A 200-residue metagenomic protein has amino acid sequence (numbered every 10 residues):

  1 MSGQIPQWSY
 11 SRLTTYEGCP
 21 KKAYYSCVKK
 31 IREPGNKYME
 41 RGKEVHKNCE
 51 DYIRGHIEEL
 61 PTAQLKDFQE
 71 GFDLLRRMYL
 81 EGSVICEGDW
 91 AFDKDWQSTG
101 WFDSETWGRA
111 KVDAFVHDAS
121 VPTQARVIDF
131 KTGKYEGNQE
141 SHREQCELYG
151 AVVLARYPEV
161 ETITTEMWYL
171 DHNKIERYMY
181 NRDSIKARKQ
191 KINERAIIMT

Functional and structural regions predicted by a protein language model:
G3-I57, L65, E87-G88: Nuclease catalytic cores
Q7-W8, F92-S98, S104, P122 (+2 more regions): Metal-dependent nuclease catalytic regions and adjoining charged, substrate-binding loops involved in nucleic-acid end
Y16, C27, N48, Y52 (+3 more regions): Residues that form generic nucleotide/phosphate-binding pockets
A23-K29, R126-F130, M167-E176: Short acidic (Asp/Glu) and glycine-rich catalytic loops that position anionic groups and cofactors
G35-R41, E136-R143: Active-site metal-coordination segments of metallo-dependent hydrolases
Y38, G42, P61-Q64, F68 (+1 more regions): Intrinsic-disorder-associated interaction segments
E44, E144-V152: Short amphipathic alpha-helical face segments that pack within enzyme cores and frequently flank/anchor catalytic
N48-G137, E144, P158-E166: Catalytic cores of nuclease domains that cleave nucleic-acid phosphodiester backbones
